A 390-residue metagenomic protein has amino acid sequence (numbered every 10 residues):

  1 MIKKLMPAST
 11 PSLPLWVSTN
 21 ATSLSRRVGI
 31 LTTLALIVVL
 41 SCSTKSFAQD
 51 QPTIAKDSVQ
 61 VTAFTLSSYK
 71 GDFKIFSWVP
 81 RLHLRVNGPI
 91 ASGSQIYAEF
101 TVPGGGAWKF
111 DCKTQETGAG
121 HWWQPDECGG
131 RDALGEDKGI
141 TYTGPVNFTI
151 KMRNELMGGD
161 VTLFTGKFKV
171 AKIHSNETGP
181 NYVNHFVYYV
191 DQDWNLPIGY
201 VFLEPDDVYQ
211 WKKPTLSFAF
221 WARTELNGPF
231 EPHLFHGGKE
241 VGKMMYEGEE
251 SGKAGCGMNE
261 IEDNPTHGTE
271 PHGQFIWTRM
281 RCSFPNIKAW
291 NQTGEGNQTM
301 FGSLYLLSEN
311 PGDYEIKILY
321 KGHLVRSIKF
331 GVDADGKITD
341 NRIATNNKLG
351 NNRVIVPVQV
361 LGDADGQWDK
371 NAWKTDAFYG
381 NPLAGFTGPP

Functional and structural regions predicted by a protein language model:
I2-T33: Bacterial N-terminal signal peptides that target proteins for export
L31-S41: Bacterial N-terminal signal peptides
T44-A48: Sec/Tat signal peptide C-region and signal peptidase I cleavage site
Q49-T162, Y188-I318, R326-I328, A334 (+2 more regions): Contiguous segments within soluble domain cores/interaction surfaces
K169-Y189, A334-R353: Low-complexity, Pro/Ser/Thr- and charge-rich linker/hinge segments at domain boundaries
